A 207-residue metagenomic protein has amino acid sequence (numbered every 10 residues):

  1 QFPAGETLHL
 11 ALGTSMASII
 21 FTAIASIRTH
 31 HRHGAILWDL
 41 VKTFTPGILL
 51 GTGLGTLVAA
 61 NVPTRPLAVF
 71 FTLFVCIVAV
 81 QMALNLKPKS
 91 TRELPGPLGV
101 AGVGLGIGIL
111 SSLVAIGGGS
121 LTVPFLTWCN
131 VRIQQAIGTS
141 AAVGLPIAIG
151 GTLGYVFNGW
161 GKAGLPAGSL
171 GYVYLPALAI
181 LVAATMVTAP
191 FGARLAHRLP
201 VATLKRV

Functional and structural regions predicted by a protein language model:
Q1-F2, L49-A60: Membrane-embedded alpha-helical segments in integral membrane proteins
Q1-T43, G47-I48, A101-I107, G119-R194: Small-residue-rich hydrophobic segments that form or flank transmembrane alpha-helices in multi-pass membrane proteins
G13, T43, R65-L73, L98 (+3 more regions): Alpha-helical transmembrane segments of integral membrane proteins
F21-H33, T72-P95, P190, R194: Transmembrane helix exit motif
T29-T43, N61-V69, S90-P95, R194-L204: Interfacial helix-loop-helix linkers and transmembrane-helix boundary segments in multi-pass membrane proteins
I48-G53, T64-L84, V173-P190, A202-V207: Selective transmembrane alpha-helices of multi-pass membrane proteins
